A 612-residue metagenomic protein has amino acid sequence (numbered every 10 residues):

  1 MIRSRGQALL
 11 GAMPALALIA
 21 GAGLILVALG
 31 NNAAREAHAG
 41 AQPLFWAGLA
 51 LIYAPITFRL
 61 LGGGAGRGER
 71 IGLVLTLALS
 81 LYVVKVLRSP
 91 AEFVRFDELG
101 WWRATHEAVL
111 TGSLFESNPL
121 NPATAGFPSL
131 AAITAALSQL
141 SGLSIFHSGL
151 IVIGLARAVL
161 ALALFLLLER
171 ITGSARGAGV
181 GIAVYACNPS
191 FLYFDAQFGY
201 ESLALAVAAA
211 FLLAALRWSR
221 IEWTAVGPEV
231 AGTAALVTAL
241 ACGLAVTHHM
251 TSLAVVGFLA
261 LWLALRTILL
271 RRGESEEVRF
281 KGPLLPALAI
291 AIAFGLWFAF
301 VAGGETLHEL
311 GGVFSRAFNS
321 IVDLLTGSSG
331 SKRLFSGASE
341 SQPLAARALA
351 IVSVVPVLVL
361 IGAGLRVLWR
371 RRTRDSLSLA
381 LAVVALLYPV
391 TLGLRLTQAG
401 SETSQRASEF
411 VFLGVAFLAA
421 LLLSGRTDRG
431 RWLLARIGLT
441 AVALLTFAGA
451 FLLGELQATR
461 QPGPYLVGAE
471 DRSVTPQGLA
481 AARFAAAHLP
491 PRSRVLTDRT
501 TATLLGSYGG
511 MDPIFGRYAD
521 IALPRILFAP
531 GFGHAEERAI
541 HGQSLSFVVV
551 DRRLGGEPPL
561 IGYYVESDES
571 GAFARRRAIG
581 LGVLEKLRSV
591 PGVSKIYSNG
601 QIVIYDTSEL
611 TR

Functional and structural regions predicted by a protein language model:
M1-K85, R612: Start-transfer (signal-anchor) and selected internal transmembrane alpha helices of multi-pass inner/ER membrane
A17, L421-R612: Extracytoplasmic
L29, Q139-L140, N319-A348, L392: Juxtamembrane membrane-water interface segments that cap and precede transmembrane helices
A41-L44, F194, E201, L253-A254 (+1 more regions): Hydrophobic/aromatic-rich transmembrane helices and adjacent perimembrane loops
A54-F58, L263, A291, R347-R374: Hydrophobic, aromatic-rich transmembrane alpha-helices and their immediate juxtamembrane boundary segments
L61-G63, W223-V230, L270-L284, V359-L386: Membrane-interface helix-loop-helix junctions at transmembrane boundaries of multi-pass membrane enzymes, predominantly
L61-G64, I71, L79-V207, F410 (+1 more regions): Active-site lumenal/periplasmic loops and adjacent helix-entry segments of GT-C-fold, multi-pass membrane
L212, A225-P228, T233-H249: Membrane-interface alpha helices of multi-pass inner-membrane proteins
